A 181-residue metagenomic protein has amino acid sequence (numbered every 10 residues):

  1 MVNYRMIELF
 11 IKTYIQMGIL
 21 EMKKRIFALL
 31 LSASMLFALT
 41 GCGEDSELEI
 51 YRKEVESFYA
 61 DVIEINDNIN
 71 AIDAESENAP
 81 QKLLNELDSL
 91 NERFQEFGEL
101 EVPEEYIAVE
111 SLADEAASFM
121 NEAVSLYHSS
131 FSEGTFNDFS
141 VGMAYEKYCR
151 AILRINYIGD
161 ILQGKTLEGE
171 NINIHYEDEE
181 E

Functional and structural regions predicted by a protein language model:
M1-E21: Short, Lys/Arg-enriched N-terminal segments with co-localized hydrophobic residues within the first ~10-30 amino acids
F10-T13, L29-L30, E170: Intrinsically disordered, low-complexity segments enriched in polar/charged small residues
E21-M22, A151: Short alpha-helical segments used as structural interaction elements across diverse proteins
K24-S32: Sec-dependent signal peptide recognition, specifically the positively charged N-region followed immediately by
A38-G41: C-terminal motif of bacterial Sec signal peptides marking the signal peptidase cleavage site
G43-D45: Bacterial signal peptide processing site
E47-E180: Alpha-helical segments in soluble extracytoplasmic regions
